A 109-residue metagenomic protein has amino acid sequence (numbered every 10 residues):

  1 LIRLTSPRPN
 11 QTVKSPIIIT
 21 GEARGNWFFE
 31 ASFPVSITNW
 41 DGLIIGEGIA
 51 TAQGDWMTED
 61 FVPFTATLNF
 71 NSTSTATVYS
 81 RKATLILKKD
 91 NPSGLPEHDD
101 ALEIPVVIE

Functional and structural regions predicted by a protein language model:
L1-E109: Ser/Thr-rich low-complexity repeats and stalk/linker segments
